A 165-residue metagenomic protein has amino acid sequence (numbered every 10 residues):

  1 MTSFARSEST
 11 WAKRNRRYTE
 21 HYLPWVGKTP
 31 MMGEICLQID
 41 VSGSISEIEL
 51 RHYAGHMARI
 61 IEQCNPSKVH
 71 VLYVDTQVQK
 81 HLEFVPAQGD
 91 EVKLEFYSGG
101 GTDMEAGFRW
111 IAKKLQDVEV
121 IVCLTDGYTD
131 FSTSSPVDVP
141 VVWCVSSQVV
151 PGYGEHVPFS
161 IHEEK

Functional and structural regions predicted by a protein language model:
M1-C36, I45-I48, H52: Acidic, polar low-complexity linker/tail segments
W11-A12, V78-V85, G154-S160: Generic preference for hydrophobic/aromatic residues in regular secondary structure cores
A12, D40, V137-V141: Short acidic, glycine/proline-enriched helix-loop-strand junctions
N15, Y22, V26-G27, Q88 (+3 more regions): Solvent-exposed, flexible loop/coil residues
E20-Y22, K80-E83, S132, G152-Y153: Short, solvent-exposed polar/charged micro-motifs at secondary-structure junctions
T29-P86, D90, L94-Y97, G107-T125 (+2 more regions): Von Willebrand factor
G101-T102: Conserved blade-ending motifs and adjacent loop-strand segments that build the rim/top face of beta-propeller domains
Y128-K165: VWA/integrin I-like adhesion module and closely mimicked acidic/polar interface patches used
